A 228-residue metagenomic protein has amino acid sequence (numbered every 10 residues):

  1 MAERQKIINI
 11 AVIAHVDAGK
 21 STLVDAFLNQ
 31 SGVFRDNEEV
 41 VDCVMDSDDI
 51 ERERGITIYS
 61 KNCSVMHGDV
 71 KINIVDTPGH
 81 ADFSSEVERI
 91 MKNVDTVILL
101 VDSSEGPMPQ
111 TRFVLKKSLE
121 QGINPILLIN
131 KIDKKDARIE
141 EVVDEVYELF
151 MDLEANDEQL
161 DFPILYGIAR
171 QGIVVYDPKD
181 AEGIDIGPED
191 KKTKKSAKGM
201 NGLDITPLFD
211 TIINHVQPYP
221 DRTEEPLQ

Functional and structural regions predicted by a protein language model:
M1-Q228: Structural and coupling elements of P-loop NTPases
